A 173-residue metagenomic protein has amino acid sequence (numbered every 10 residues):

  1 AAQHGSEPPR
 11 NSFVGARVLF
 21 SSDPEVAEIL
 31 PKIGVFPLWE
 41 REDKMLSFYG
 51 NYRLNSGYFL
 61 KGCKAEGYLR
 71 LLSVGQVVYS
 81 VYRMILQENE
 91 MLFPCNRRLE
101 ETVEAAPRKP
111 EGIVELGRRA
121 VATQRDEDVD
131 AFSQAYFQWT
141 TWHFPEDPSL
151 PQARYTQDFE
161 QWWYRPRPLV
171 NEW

Functional and structural regions predicted by a protein language model:
A1-K64, W163-W173: Conserved NTP/Mg2+-binding pocket subregion across the NTase superfamily
N51-L54, Q76, S80, A131 (+1 more regions): Charged, amphipathic alpha-helical oligomerization/scaffolding segments
L54-K64, Y79-E90: Short helix-capping and hinge/turn segments at secondary-structure transitions, especially at repeat and domain
A65-S73: All-alpha amphipathic helical-bundle segments outside canonical DNA-binding/catalytic cores that form hydrophobic
V74-S80, I85, N96-A105: Small-residue-rich helix-loop
Y82, L86-F93, R97, T141 (+1 more regions): Charged/polar positions within long, soluble alpha-helices
E90-R118: Short, charged amphipathic alpha-helical segments flanked by flexible coils
P110-W173: Terminal (often C-terminal) interaction modules
